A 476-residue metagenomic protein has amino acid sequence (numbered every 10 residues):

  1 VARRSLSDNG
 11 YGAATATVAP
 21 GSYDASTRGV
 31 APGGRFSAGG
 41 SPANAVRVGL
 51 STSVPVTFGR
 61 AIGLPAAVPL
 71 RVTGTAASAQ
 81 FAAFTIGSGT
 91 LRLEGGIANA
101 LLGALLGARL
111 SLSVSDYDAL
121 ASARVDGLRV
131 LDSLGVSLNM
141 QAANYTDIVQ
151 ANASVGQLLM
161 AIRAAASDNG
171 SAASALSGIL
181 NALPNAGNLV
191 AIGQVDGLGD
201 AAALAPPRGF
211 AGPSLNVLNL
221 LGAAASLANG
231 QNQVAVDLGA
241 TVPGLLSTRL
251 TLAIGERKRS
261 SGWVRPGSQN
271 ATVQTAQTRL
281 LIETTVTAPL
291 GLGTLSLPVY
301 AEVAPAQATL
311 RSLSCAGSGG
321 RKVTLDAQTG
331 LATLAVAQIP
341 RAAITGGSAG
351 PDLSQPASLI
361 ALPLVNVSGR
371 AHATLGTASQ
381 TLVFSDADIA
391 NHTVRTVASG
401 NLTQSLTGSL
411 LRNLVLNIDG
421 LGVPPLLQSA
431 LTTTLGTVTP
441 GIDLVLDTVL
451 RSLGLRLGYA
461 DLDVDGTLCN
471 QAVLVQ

Functional and structural regions predicted by a protein language model:
V1-R3, V114-D116, A121-V136, M140 (+8 more regions): Alpha-helical assembly-interface signal, strongest on the long, hydrophobic N-terminal helix that forms
A2-S111, S115, G239, P243-S247 (+2 more regions): Short, conserved structural patches
P55, G107, D126-R129, Q150 (+3 more regions): Helix N-terminus capping/helix-initiation residues
S171, G178-R249: Long, leucine/valine-rich, helix-dominated scaffolding and oligomerization segments
